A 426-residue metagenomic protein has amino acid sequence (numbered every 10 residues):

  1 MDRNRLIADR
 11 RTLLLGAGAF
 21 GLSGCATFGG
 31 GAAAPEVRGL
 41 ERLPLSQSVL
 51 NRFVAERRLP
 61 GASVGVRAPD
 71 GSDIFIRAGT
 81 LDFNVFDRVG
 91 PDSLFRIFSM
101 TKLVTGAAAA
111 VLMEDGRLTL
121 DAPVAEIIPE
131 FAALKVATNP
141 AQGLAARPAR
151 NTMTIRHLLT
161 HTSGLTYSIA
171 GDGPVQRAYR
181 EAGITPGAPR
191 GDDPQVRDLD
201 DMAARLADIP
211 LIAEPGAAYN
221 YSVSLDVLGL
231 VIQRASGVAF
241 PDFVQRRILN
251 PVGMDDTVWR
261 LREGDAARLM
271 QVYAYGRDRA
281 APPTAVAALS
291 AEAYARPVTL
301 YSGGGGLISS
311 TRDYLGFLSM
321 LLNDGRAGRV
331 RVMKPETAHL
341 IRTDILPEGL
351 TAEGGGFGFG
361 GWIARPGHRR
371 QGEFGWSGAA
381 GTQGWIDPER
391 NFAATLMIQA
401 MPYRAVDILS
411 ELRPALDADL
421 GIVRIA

Functional and structural regions predicted by a protein language model:
M1-G24: N-terminal secretory signal peptides and thylakoid transit peptides that target proteins across membranes
A26-L40: Bacterial Sec signal peptide processing site at the extreme N-terminus
R38-I97, R117-T119, A133-P140, G421: Short, conserved catalytic-motif segment at the N-terminal edge
P44, L50-N51, V64, D70 (+4 more regions): Active-site SXXK
S72-F75, K135-Q371: Short, surface-exposed loop or secondary-structure junction motifs that flank catalytic or metal-binding residues
A125-L134: Acidic helix-start/capping segments at beta-turn-to-alpha-helix junctions
N323, T337, R342-P347, P366-G367 (+1 more regions): Short, gly/Ser/Thr-rich active-site loops of penicillin-recognizing serine hydrolases
G384-W385, N391-A400: Short, well-ordered beta-strand elements
